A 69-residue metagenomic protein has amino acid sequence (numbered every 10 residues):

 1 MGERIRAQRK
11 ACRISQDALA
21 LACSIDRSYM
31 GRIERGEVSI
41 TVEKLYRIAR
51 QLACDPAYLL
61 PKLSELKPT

Functional and structural regions predicted by a protein language model:
E3-A18, A22, R47: Short basic helix-loop element that most often maps to the first helix and adjoining turn of HTH DNA-binding modules
I5, L19-A20, M30-I33, L59: Conserved hydrophobic/aromatic packing and binding residues within compact polymer-binding modules
C12, E34, Q51-L52: Residue cluster at the C-terminal edge of the helix-turn-helix DNA-binding motif
S24-V38: Recognition helix of helix-turn-helix/homeodomain-like DNA-binding domains that insert into the DNA major groove
E43-Y58: DNA major-groove recognition helix of helix-turn-helix/homeodomain DNA-binding modules
R50, L60-T69: Short, charged recognition helix plus adjacent turn of helix-turn-helix-like nucleic-acid-binding domains
